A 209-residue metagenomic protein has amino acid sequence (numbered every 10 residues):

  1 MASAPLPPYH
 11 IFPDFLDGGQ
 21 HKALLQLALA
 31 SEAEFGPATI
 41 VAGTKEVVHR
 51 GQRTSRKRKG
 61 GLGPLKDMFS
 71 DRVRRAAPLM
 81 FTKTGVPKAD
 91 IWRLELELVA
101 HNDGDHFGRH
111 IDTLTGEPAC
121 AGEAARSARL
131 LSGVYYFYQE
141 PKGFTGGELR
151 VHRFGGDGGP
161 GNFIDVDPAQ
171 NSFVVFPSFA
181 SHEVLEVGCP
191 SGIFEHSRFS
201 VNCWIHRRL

Functional and structural regions predicted by a protein language model:
A2-V86: Non-heme Fe(II)/2-oxoglutarate
L6-H10, L131, F199: Short amphipathic alpha-helical segments
L16, A28, T113, F137 (+3 more regions): Short beta-strand segments enriched in hydrophobic/aromatic residues within well-folded beta-rich domains
L29, M68-A125: Non-heme Fe(II) oxygenase catalytic core, chiefly the N-lobe of the double-stranded beta-helix
E32-G36, K88, Y138-T145: Proline-centered turn/helix-capping motifs that create local helix->coil transitions or kinks
L98-H101, E117-G143, C203-I205: Short, conserved beta-strand element in jelly-roll/cupin
A124, R129, F144-L209: Catalytic core of Fe(II)/2-oxoglutarate
